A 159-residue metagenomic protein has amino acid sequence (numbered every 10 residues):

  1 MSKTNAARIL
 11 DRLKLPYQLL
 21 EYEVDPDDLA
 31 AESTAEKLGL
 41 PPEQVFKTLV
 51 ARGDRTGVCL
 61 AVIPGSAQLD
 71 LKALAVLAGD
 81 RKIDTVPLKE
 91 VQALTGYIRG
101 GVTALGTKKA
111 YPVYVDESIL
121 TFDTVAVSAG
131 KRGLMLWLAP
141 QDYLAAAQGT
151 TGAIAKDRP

Functional and structural regions predicted by a protein language model:
M1-P159: Extended, low-hydrophobicity, polar/charged segments
